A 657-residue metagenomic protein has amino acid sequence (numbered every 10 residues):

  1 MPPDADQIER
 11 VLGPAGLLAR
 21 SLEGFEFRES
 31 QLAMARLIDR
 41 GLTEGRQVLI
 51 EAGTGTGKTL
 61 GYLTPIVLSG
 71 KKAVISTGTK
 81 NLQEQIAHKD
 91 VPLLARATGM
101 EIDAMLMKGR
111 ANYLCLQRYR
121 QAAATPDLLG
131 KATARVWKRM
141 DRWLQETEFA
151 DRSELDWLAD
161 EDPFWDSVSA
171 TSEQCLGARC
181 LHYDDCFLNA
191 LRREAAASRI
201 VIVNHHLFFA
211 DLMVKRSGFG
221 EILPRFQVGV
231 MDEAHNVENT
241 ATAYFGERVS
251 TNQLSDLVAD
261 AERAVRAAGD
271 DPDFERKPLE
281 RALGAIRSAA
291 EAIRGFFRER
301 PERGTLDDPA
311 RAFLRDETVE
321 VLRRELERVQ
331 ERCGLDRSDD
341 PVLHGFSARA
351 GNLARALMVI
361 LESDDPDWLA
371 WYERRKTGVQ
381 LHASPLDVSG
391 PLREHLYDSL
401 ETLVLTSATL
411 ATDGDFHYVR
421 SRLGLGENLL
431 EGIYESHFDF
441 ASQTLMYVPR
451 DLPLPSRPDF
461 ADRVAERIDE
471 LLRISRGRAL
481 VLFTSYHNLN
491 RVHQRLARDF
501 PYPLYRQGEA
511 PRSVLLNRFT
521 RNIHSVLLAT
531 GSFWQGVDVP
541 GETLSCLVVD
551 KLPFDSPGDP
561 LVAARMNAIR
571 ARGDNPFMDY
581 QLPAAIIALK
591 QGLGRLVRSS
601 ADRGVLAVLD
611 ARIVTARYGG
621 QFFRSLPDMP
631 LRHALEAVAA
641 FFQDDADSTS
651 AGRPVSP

Functional and structural regions predicted by a protein language model:
P2-I50: Conserved pre-motif I regulatory segment
P2-S21, K71-R199, H206-F209, A261 (+6 more regions): A substrate-engagement module of RecA-like helicase motors
D39-R40, T59-K72, K89-L94: Walker A/P-loop NTP-binding motif
L68, E84, K89-P92, S172-E173 (+2 more regions): Signature of the SF2 helicase/ATPase Hel1-core->accessory helical subdomain module
A73-T79, V404-T406, G477-T484, V608-L609: Conserved RecA-like ASCE P-loop NTPase motor core of nucleic-acid helicases/translocases
D166-V201, L212-G220, R328-L452, D459-E466 (+3 more regions): A contiguous, basic/glycine-rich beta-loop/short-helix subdomain that forms a polymer-engagement track
P449-D459, E509-A616: Conserved RecA-like P-loop NTPase helicase motor core
T484-G508: Conserved helicase motor "Helicase C" RecA-like lobe of SF1/SF2 P-loop NTPases
